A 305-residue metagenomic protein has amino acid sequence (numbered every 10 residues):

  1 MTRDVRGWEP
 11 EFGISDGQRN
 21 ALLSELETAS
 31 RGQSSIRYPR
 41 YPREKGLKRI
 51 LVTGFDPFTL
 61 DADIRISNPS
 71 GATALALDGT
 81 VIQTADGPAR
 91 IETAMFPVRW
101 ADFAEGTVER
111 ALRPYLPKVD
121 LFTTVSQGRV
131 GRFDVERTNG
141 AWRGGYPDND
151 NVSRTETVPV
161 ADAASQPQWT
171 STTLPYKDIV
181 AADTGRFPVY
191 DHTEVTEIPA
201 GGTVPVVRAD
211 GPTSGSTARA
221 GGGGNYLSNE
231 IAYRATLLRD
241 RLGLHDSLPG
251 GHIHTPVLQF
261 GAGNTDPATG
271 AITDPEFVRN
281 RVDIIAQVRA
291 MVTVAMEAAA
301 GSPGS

Functional and structural regions predicted by a protein language model:
M1-A218, A235-T236, D240-G243, S247 (+3 more regions): N-terminal catalytic or cofactor-binding beta/alpha core of small enzyme domains
N68-G71, N225, N229: A structural signal for well-ordered alpha-helical segments within the folded catalytic domains of diverse enzymes
F103-A104, L227, I231: General structural feature for long, well-ordered alpha-helical segments within catalytic domains of soluble enzymes
G222: A conserved mid-domain beta-alpha-beta active-site/ligand-binding segment of alpha/beta enzyme cores
P249-T255: Conserved active-site loop/cleft motifs that coordinate metal ions or position small ligands
